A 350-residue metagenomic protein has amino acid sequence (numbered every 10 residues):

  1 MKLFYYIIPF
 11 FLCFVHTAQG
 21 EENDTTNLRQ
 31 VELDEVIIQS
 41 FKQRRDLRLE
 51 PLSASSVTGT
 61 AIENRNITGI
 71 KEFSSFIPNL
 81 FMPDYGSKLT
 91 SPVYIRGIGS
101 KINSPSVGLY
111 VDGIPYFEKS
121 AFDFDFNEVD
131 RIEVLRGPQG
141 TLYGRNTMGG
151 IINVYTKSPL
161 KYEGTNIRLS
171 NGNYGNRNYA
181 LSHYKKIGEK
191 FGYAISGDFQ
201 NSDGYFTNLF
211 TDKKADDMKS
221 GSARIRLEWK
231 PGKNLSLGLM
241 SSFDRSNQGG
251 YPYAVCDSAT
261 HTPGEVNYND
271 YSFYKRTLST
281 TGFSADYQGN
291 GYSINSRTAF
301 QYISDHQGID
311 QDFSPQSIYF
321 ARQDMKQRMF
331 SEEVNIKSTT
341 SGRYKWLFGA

Functional and structural regions predicted by a protein language model:
E21-A61: Short, acidic, small-residue-rich periplasmic hinge/interaction motif at the N-terminus of Gram-negative outer-membrane
E50-G69, Y94-G97, N171, W229: Short, polar/charged loop or turn motifs at beta-strand boundaries
I70-F73, P92-G97, Y110, V134 (+2 more regions): N-terminal periplasmic accessory domains that precede and gate Gram-negative outer-membrane beta-barrel machines
K71-I114, D130: Extracytoplasmic beta-strand/coil segments of soluble accessory domains associated with Gram-negative outer-membrane
D112-P138: Short acidic/polar hinge/loop motifs at secondary-structure boundaries that mediate gating or recognition
G164, N171-S202, F210-Q248, T277-T281 (+2 more regions): Transmembrane beta-barrel wall of Gram-negative outer-membrane proteins
S236-S279, D305-I309, S317, A321-M325: Flexible loop and strand-edge segments within Gram-negative outer membrane beta-barrel domains
N290-A350: Replace "related TpsB outer-membrane translocases also match" with "some related outer-membrane beta-barrels such as
